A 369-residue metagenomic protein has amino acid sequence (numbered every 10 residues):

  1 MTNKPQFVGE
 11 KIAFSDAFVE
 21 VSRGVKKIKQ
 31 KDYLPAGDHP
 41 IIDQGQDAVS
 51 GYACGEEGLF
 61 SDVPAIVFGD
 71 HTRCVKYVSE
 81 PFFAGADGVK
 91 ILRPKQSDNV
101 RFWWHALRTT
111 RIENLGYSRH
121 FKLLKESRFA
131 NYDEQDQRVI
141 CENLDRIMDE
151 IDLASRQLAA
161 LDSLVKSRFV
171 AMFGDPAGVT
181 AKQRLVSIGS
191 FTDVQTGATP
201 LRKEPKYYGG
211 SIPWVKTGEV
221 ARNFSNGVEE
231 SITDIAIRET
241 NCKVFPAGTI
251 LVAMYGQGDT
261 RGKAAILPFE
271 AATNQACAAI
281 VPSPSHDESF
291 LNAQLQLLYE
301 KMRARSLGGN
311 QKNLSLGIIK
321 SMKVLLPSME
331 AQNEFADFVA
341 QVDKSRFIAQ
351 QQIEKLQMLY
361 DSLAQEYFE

Functional and structural regions predicted by a protein language model:
M1-D47, D133-E142, D149-A198, S321-N333 (+1 more regions): Non-catalytic DNA-recognition/assembly elements of restriction-modification systems
T2-N3, F83-K90, N114-R138, E270-A278 (+1 more regions): A short glycine-rich beta-alpha junction/loop motif
K11-V63, E80, G85-D87, S187-E204 (+2 more regions): Sequence-specific dsDNA recognition surfaces
V19, W104-H105, K166, V170 (+6 more regions): Generic alpha-helical structural context detector
Q44-R108, I112, K125, K216 (+1 more regions): A short beta-sheet element
N99-W103, D133, N143, D287-Q294 (+2 more regions): Short amphipathic alpha-helical coupling segments at ligand-binding clamshell hinges and other catalytic/signaling
R108-I112, M148, L295-R303, D343: Short amphipathic alpha-helical signal-transduction/dimerization elements
D152, L201, R238-E239, G308 (+1 more regions): Short, solvent-exposed loop/turn positions at domain surfaces that link secondary-structure elements or cap domain
